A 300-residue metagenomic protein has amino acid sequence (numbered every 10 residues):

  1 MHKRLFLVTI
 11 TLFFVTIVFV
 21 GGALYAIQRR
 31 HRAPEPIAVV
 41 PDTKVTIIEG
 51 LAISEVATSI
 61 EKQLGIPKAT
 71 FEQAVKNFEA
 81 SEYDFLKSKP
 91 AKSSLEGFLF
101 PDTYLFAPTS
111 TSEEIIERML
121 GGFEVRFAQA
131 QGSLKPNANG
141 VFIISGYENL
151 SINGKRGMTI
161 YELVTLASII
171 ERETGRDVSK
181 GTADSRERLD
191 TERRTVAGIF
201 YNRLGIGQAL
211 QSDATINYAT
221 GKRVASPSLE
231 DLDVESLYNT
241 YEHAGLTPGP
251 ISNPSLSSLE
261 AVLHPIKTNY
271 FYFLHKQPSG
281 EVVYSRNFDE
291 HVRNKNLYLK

Functional and structural regions predicted by a protein language model:
M1-F14: N-terminal Sec-pathway targeting helices
T16-A26: Hydrophobic alpha-helical membrane-insertion segments, chiefly the h-region of N-terminal signal peptides
F19, L64, A80-K300: Bacterial extracytoplasmic/cell-wall-associated proteins, especially those involved in peptidoglycan
I27-V40: Ser/Thr/Pro/Gly-rich low-complexity linker/stalk segments immediately outside membranes or between
A38, A74-K76, F85-K87: Extracellular LysM carbohydrate-binding repeats and other cell-envelope/extracellular binding modules
A38-G65, I152-M158: Glycine-rich loop/hinge motif
E49-L51, Q73-A80: Short, glycine/charge-rich beta-strand/loop segments that flank catalytic centers and engage negatively charged groups
I66-K76, K135: Extended intrinsically disordered, low-complexity coil regions enriched in Ser, Thr, Gly, Ala and often Pro
